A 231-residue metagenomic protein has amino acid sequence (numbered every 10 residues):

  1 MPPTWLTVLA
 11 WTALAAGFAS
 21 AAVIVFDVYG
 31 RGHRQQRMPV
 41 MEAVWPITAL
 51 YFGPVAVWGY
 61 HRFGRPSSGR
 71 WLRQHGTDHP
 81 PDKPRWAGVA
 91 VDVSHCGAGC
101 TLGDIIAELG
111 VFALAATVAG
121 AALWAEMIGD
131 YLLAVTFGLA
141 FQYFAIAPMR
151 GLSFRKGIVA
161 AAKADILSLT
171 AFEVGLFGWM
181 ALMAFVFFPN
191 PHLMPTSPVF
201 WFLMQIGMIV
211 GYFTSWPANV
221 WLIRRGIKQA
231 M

Functional and structural regions predicted by a protein language model:
M1-M231: Alpha-helical membrane segments of multi-pass proteins
